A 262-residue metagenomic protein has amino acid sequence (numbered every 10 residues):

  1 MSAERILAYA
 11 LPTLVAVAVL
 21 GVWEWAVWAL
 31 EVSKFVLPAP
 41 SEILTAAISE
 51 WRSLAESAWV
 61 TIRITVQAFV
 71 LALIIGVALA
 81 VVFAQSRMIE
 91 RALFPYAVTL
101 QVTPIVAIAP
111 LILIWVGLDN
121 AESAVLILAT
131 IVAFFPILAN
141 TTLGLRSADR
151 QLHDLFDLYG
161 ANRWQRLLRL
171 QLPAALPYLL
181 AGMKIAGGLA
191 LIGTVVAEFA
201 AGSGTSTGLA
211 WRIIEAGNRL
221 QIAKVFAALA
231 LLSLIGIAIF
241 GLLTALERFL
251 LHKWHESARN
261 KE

Functional and structural regions predicted by a protein language model:
L7-A29: N-terminal signal-anchor transmembrane alpha helix
A29-L71, E215: Periplasmic/extracellular loop-to-transmembrane helix junction in inner-membrane transport proteins
A68-A97: Transmembrane-helix boundary motif in ABC transporter permease subunits
V98-P136, L143-G144: Generic hydrophobic transmembrane alpha-helix motif, especially the helices
I127, I131, W164-A197: Transmembrane alpha-helices
G144-L179, I213: Short cytoplasmic-facing helical segments at TM-TM junctions of multi-pass membrane proteins
G208-A245: Hydrophobic alpha-helical transmembrane segments of polytopic membrane proteins
R248-E262: Short cytosolic juxtamembrane segments of multi-pass membrane proteins
